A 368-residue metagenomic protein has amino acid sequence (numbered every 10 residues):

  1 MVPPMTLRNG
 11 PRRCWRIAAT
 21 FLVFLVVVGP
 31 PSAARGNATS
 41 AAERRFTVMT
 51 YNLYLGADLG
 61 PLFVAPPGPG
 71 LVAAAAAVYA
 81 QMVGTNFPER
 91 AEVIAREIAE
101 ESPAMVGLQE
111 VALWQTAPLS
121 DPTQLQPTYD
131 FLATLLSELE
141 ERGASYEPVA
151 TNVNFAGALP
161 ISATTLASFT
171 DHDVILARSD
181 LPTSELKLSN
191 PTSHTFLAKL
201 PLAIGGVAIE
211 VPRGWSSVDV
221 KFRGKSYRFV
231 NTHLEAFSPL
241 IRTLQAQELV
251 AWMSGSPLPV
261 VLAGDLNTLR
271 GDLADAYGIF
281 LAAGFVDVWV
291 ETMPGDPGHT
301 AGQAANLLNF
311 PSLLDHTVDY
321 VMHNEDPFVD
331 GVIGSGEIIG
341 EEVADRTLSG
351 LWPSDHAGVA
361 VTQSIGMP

Functional and structural regions predicted by a protein language model:
T6-A19: Bacterial N-terminal signal peptides that target proteins for export
A18-G29: Bacterial N-terminal signal peptides
R35-A167, Q247, S364-P368: N-terminal, active-site-proximal structural segment of metallo-dependent hydrolase catalytic domains
T47-L53, R90, I94-D121, L176 (+7 more regions): Active-site beta-strand/loop signature of hydrolases that rely on acidic residues for catalysis
L53-A57, V111-Q115, V153-A158, L181-P182 (+4 more regions): Solvent-exposed loop/turn segments at secondary-structure junctions within structured extracellular/periplasmic domains
A77-G84, F196-V207, T232-S238: Surface-exposed cleft-lining segments at the edges of enzyme active sites
L139-E140, P148-Y227, V329-G331, S335-E337: A well-ordered secondary-structure block
L181-T192, L240-L244, A251-V261, T268-P368: Metal-dependent phosphoester-hydrolase catalytic domains
